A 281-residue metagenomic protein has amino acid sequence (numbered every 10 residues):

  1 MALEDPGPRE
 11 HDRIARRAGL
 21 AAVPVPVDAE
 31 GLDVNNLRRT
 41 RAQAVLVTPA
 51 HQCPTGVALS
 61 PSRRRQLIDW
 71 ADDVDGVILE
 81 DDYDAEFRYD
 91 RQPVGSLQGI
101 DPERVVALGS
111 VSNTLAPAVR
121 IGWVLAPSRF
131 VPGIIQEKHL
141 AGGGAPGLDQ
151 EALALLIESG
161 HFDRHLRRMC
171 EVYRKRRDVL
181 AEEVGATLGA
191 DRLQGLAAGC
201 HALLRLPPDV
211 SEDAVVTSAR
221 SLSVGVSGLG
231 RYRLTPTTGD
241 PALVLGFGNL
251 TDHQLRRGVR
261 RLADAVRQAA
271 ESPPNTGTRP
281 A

Functional and structural regions predicted by a protein language model:
M1-V74, E86-R88, Q92-I100, R104-V106 (+2 more regions): Conserved core of the PLP fold type I
D5, R13, L67-D69, R88 (+7 more regions): A generic "structured core" feature
A21, V77, V224-G225: Residue-level detector of anion-binding/catalytic polar loops
V106-E171: Conserved core segment of the aminotransferase class I/II
A126, L203-P208, G225-R267: Conserved PLP-binding active-site segment of the aspartate aminotransferase-like
E171-A181, D191-R205, E212-S218: Conserved glycine-rich beta-strand-loop-beta hairpin in the small C-terminal domain of fold type I
A265-A281: Actinobacteria-biased recognition of intrinsically disordered, low-complexity terminal regions
